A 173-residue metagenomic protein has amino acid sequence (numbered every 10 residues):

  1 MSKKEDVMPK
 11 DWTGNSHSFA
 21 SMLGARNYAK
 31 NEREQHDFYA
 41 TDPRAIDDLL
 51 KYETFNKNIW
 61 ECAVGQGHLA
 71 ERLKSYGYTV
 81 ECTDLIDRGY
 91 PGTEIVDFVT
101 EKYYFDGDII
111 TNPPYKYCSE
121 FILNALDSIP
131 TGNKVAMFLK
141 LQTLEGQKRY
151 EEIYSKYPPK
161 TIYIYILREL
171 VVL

Functional and structural regions predicted by a protein language model:
S2-L173: Class I S-adenosyl-L-methionine-dependent methyltransferase catalytic core
